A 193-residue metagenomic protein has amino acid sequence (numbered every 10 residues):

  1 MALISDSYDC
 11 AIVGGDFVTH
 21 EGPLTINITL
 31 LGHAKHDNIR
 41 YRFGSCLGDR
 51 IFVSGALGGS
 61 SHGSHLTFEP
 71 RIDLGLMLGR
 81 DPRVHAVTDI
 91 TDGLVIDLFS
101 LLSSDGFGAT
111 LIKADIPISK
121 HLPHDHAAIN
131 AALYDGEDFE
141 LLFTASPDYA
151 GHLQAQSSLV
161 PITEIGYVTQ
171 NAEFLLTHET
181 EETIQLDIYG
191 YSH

Functional and structural regions predicted by a protein language model:
M1-V13, T19-I26, L31, R80-V84 (+1 more regions): Glycine-/charge-enriched secondary-structure boundary and capping motifs
F17-V18, H62: Active-site beta-loop-alpha junctions enriched in small/polar residues
P23-T25, A34-M77: Short, acidic (Asp/Glu-rich) active-site segment that either coordinates a divalent metal cofactor
H65, T88-D89: Residue-level marker of alpha-helix boundaries and capping positions
